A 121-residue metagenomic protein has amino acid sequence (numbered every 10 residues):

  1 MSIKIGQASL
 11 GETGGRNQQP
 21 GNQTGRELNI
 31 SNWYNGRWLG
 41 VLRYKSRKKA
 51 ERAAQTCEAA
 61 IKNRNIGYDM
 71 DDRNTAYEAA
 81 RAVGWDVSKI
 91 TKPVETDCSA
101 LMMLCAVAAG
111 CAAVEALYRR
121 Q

Functional and structural regions predicted by a protein language model:
M1-C111: N-terminal capping segments
D97, Y118-Q121: Helix N-cap / beta->alpha transition motif
A109-R119: Short, well-structured beta-strand/strand-turn elements
